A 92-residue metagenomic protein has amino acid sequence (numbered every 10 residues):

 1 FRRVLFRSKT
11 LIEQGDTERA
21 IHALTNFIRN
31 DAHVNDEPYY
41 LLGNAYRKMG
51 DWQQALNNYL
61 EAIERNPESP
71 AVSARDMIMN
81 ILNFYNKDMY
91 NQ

Functional and structural regions predicted by a protein language model:
F1-L5: Short, small-residue-biased leader/transition segments that mark boundaries at the very start of proteins
F6, Y40-L41, A74: "A position-specific structural signal for the A-helix of alpha-solenoid helical repeats
